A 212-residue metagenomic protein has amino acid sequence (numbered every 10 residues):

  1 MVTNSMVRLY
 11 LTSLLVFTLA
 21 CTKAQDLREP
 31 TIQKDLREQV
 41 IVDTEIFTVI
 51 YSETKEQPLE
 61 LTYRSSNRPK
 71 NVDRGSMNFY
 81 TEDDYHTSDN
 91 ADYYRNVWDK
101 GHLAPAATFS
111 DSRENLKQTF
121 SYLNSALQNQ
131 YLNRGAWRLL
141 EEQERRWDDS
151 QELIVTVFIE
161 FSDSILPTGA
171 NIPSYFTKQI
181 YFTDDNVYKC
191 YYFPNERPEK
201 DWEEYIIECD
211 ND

Functional and structural regions predicted by a protein language model:
M1-L9: Positively charged n-region of N-terminal signal peptides that target proteins for export
L9-T18: Sec-dependent N-terminal signal peptides
F17-A91, S121-L123, F161, N171 (+4 more regions): Nuclease and nuclease-like effector domains acting on nucleic acids or nucleotide cofactors
D83-D212: Domain-level detector of nuclease and nuclease-like folds in predominantly extracellular/periplasmic contexts
